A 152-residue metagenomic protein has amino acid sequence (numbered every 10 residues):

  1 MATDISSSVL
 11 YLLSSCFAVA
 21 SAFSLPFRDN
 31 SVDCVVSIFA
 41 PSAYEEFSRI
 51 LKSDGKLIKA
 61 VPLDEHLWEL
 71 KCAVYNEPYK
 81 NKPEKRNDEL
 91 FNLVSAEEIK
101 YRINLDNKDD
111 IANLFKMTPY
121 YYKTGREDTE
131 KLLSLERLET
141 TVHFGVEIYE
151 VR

Functional and structural regions predicted by a protein language model:
M1-D4, K59: Conserved SAM-binding motif I beta-strand of class I
S6-S8, L63: Conserved SAM/SAH-binding beta-strand->alpha-helix loop
L13: Conserved SAM-binding loop
A20-S24, A40-P41: Conserved SAM/SAH-binding loop
F23-C34: A short acidic, Gly/Pro-enriched loop at the edge of an enzyme's catalytic core that lines a small-molecule cofactor
S42-I58: A short glycine-rich, Lys/Arg-flanked "PGG" loop and its adjoining helix->strand segment in the class I
K56-E89: Conserved class I S-adenosyl-L-methionine
I99-R152: Conserved Class I S-adenosyl-L-methionine
